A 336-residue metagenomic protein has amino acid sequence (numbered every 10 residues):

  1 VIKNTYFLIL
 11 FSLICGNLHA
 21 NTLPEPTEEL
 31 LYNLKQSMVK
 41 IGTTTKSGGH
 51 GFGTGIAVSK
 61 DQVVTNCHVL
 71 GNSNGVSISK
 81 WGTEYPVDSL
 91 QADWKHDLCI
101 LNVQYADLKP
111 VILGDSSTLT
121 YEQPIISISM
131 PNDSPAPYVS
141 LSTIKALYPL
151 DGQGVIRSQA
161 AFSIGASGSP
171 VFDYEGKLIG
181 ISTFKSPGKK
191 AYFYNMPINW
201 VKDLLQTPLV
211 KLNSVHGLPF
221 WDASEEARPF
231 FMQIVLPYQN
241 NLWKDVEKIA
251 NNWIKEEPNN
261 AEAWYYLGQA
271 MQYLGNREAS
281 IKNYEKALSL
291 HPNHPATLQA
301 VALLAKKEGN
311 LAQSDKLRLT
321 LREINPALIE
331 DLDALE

Functional and structural regions predicted by a protein language model:
N21-L30, V69, K109-V155, F162-A166 (+4 more regions): Flexible, gly/ser-rich surface segments that form the specificity/activation loops bordering the active-site cleft
L23-E28, M38-K60, N66, E84-P86 (+3 more regions): A conserved glycine-rich beta-strand in the N-terminal activation segment of trypsin-fold
G48-H50, S59-P137, G152-V155, N213-F220 (+2 more regions): Conserved active-site neighborhood of the chymotrypsin/trypsin-like protease fold
I56, A161-S182: Catalytic nucleophile loop of clan PA
D222-E262: Alpha-helical segment of the N-proximal tetratricopeptide repeat
E262-Y266, A296-A300, D331-A334: Alpha-solenoid helical repeat scaffolds
